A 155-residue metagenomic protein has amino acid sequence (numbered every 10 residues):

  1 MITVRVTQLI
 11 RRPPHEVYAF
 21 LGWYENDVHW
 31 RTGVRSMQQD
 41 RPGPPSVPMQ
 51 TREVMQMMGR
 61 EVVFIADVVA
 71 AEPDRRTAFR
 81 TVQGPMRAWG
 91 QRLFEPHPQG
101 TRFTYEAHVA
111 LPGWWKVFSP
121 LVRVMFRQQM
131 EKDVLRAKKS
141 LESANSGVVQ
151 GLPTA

Functional and structural regions predicted by a protein language model:
M1-S46, T154-A155: Hydrophobic ligand-binding cavity/cleft-lining segments
T3-R5, E61-I65, R87-Q91: Short, surface-exposed coil-to-beta transition loops
I10-R12, M57-G59, V109-G113: Beta-strand elements of well-folded, non-transmembrane domains
R11-H15, P42-V47, V69-R75, L93-R102: A short, structured loop/turn motif at beta-sheet edges
G33, M37-D40, F64, D74 (+3 more regions): Anionic, Ser/Thr-rich low-complexity intrinsically disordered regions
Q39, K138-A155: Short, highly charged C-terminal tails/helix-capping segments
Q50-Q56, T77-Q83: Short beta-strand segments that buttress and anchor functional surface loops
R80-K132, K139, V148-V149: Beta-strand/loop substructures that line and gate deep hydrophobic ligand-binding cavities in soluble
